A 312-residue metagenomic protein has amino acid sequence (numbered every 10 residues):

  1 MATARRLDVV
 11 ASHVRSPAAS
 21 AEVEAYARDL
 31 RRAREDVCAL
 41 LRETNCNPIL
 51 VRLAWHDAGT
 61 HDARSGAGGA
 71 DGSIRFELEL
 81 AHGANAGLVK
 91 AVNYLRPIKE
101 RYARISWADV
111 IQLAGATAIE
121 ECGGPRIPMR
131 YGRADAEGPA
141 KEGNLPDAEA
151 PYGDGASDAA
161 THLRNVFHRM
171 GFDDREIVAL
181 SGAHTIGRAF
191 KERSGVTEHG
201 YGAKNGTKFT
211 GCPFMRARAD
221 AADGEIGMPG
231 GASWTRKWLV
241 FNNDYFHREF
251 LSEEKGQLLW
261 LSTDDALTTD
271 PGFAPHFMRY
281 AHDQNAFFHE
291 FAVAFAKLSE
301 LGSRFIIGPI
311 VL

Functional and structural regions predicted by a protein language model:
M1-R5: N-terminal chloroplast transit peptides
R6-L312: Catalytic cores of secreted/periplasmic or lumenal enzymes
